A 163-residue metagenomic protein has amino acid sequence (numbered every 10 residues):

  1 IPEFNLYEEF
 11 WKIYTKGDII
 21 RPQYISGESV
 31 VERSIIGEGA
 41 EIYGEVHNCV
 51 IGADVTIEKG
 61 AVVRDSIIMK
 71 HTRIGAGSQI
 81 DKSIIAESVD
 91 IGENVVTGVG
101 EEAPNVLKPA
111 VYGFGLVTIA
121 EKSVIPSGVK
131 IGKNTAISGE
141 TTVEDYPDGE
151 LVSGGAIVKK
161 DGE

Functional and structural regions predicted by a protein language model:
I1-E163: Left-handed beta-helix
